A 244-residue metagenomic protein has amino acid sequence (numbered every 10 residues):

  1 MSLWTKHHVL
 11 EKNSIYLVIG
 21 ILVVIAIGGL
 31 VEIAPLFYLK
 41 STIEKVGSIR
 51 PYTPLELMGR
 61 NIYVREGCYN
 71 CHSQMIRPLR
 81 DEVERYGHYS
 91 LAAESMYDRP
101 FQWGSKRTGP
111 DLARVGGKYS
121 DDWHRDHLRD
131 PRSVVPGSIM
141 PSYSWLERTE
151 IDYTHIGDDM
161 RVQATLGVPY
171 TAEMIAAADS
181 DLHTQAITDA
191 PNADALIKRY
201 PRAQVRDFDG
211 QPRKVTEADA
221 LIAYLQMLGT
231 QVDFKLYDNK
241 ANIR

Functional and structural regions predicted by a protein language model:
M1-Y52, D189-D194, K198-R199, Y224-R244: Post-cleavage N-terminal segment of exported redox proteins
L17-A26, E84-E217: Electron-transfer interface patches adjacent to heme c in soluble/periplasmic c-type cytochromes and di-/multiheme
P35-I49, P54-M58, S73, H88-Q102: Sequence context of c-type cytochrome heme-c attachment sites
K40-V64, I76-L79, V83, T108 (+2 more regions): Electrostatic cytochrome c docking/interface patches
G59, R65-Q74, H124, L221-L225: The canonical Cys-X-X-Cys-His
E66-N70, M75, T108-D111, I139: Short pre-active-site segment immediately N-terminal to redox-active cysteine/selenocysteine motifs in thiol-based
C71, G137-Y143, V232-A241: Surface-exposed patches in mature extracellular/periplasmic domains of secreted proteins
